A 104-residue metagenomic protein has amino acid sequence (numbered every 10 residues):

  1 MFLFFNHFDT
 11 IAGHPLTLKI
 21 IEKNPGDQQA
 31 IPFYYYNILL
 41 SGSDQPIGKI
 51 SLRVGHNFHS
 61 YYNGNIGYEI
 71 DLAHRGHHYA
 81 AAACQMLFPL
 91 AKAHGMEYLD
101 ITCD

Functional and structural regions predicted by a protein language model:
L3-Y61: Acetyl-CoA-dependent GNAT
G26-Q28, S60, H74, H78 (+1 more regions): Residues in flexible loops and secondary-structure boundaries
N37, S51, N65, E69 (+1 more regions): Conserved beta-strand segments that form the floor/walls of ligand-binding pockets within enzyme and binding domains
N37-S41, L72-H77: A short, hydrophobic secondary-structure junction motif
Q45, H56-I66, R75, H94-G95: A conserved beta-turn-beta hairpin within the catalytic core of GNAT-like acetyltransferases that forms part
G55, E69-A73, D104: Short strand-loop junctions, especially beta-strand C-caps/beta-turns that link beta-sheets to coils or alpha-helices
Y68-I70, G76-A93: Conserved acetyl-CoA-binding loop-helix of GNAT-fold acetyltransferases
A91-C103: Conserved GNAT acetyl-CoA-binding A-motif
